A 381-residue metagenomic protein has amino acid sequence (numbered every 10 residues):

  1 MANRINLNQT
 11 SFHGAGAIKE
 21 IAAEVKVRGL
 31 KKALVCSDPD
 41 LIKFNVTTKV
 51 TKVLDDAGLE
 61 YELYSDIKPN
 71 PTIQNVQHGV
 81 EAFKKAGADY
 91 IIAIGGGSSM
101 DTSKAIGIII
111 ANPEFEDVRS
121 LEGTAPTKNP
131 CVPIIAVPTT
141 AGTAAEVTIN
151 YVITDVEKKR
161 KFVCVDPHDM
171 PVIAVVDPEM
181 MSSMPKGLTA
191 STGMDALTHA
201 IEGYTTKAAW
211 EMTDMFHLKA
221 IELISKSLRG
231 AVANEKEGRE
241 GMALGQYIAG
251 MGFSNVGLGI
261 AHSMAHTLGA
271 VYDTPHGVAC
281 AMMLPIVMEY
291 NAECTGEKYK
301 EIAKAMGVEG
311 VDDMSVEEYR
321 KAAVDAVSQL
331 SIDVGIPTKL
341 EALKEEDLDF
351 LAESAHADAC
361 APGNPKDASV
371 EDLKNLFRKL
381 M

Functional and structural regions predicted by a protein language model:
M1-Y64: An N-terminal, well-structured beta->alpha segment
I18-I21, K43-V46, I73-V76, S99-S103 (+3 more regions): Short glycine/serine/threonine-rich phosphate/pyrophosphate-binding segments that cradle anionic phosphate groups
I42-F115, R229-R239: N-terminal small/polar loop signature for handling phosphorylated ligands or for N-terminal nucleophile
Q74-E179: Glycine/threonine-rich beta-strand-loop-alpha-helix active-site module that forms ligand/phosphate-binding
N150-V256: Carboxylate- and glycine-rich phosphate/diphosphate-binding segment that chelates Mg2+/Mn2+
T274-T338: Active-site pocket-lining segment
E309-M381: C-terminal charged capping/lid subdomain of soluble metabolic enzymes
